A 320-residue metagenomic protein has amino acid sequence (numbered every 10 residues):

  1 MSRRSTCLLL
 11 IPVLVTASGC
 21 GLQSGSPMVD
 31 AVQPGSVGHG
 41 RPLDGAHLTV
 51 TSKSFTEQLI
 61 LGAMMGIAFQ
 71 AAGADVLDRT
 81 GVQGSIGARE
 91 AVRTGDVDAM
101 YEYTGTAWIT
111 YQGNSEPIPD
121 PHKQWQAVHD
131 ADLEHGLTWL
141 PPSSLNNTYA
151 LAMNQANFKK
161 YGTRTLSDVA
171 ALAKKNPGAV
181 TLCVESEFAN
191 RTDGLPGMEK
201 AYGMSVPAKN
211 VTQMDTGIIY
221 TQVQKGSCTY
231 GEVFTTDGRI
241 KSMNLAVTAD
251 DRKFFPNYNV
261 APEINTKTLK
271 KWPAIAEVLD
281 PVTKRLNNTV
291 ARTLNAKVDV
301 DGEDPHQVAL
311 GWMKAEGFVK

Functional and structural regions predicted by a protein language model:
V15-G19: C-terminal motif of bacterial Sec signal peptides marking the signal peptidase cleavage site
G21-S24: Bacterial signal peptide processing site
D44-E57, D75-T80, G178-V184: Short, well-ordered beta-strand elements
G84, G95, A99-W108, Q124-W125 (+4 more regions): Beta->alpha turn/N-cap motifs
Y111-L140, S227-Y230, R239-R252: Ligand-binding "clamshell"
H122-T181, K284-N288: A conserved helix-loop-strand patch within extracytoplasmic ligand-binding domains of the periplasmic binding
Y149-K159, N259-P273: A bilobed periplasmic-binding-protein/Venus flytrap-type ligand-binding module shared by bacterial periplasmic
P177-D250: Ligand-binding pocket segment of bilobal, Venus flytrap-like solute-binding proteins
